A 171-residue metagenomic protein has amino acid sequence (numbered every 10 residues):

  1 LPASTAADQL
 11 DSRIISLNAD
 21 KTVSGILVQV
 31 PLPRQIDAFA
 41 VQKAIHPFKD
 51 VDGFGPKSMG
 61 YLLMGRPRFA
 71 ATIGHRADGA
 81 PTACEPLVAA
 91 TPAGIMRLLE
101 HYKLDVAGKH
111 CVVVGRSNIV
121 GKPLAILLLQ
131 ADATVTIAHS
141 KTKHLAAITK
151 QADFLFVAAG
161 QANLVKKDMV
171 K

Functional and structural regions predicted by a protein language model:
L1-T5, R66, A70-G79, A83-M169: Glycine-rich phosphate/diphosphate-binding loop of Rossmann-like nucleotide-binding domains
A3-A7, P33-Q35: Short, small-residue-enriched loops and turns at beta-alpha junctions that line or gate enzyme active sites
Q9-K21: Short, well-structured alpha-helical segments in soluble
Q9-S12, F39-A40, P123: Generic recognition of short, well-ordered alpha-helical segments
I15-L17, A44-I45, D153-F156: Short, hinge-like loop/turn segments at secondary-structure boundaries
A19, V30-A93: Glycine/small-residue-rich loop that forms an oxyanion/phosphate-binding "nest" at active or ligand-binding sites
T22-A40, A152-K171: Glycine-rich phosphate-binding loop
